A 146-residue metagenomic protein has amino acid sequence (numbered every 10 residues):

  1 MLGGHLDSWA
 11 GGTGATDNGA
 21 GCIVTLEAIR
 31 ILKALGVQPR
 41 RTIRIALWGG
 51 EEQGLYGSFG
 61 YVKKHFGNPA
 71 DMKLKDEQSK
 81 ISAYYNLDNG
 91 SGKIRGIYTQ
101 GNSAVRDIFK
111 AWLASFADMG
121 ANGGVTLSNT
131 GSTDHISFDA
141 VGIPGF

Functional and structural regions predicted by a protein language model:
M1, T25, I43, A104 (+1 more regions): Proteins with a high burden of low-complexity, intrinsically disordered sequence enriched in S/T/G/P/A and R, requiring
L2-Y56, G60: Alpha-helical metal-binding/catalytic segments enriched in His/Glu/Asp
A10, W48-F146: Metal-dependent peptidase/peptidase-like ectodomains
